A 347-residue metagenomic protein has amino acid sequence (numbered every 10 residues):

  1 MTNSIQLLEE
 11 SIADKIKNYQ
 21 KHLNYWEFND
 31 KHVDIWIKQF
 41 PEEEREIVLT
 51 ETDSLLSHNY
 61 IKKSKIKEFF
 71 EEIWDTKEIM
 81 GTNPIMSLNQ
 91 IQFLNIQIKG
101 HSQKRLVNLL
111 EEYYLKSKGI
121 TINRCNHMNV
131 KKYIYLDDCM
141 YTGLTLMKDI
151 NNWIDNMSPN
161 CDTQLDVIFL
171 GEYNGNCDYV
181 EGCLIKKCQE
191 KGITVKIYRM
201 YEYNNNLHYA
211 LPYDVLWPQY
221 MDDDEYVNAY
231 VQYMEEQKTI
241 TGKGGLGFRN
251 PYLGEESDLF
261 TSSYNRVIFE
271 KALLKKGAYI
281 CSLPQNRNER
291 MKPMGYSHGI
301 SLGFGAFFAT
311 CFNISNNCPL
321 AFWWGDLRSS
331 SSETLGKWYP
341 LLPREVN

Functional and structural regions predicted by a protein language model:
T2-Q90, G100, D155, C161-N347: PRPP-dependent phosphoribosyltransferase catalytic core
Q92, I96-R105: A glycine-rich, hydrophobic loop/mini-helix early in the fold
Q92, K132-I134, D166: Structural motif
L109, D149-N152, C183: Alpha-helical scaffold elements adjacent to nucleotide-binding pockets in ATP/GTP-utilizing enzyme cores
L109-K118: Short helix-loop-beta junction
G119-V130: Short acidic low-complexity segments
L136-T145: Ser/Thr-glycine-rich phosphate-binding loops at phosphate-binding pockets of nucleotides, nucleotide cofactors
L144-D149, D178-E181: A short secondary-structure junction signal
